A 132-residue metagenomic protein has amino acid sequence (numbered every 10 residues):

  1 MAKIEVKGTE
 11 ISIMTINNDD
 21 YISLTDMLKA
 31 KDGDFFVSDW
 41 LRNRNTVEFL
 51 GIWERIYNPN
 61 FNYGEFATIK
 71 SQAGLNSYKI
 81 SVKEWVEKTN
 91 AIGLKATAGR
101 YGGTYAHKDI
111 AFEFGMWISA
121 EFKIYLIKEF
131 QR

Functional and structural regions predicted by a protein language model:
M1-R132: An anion-engaging/catalytic patch
